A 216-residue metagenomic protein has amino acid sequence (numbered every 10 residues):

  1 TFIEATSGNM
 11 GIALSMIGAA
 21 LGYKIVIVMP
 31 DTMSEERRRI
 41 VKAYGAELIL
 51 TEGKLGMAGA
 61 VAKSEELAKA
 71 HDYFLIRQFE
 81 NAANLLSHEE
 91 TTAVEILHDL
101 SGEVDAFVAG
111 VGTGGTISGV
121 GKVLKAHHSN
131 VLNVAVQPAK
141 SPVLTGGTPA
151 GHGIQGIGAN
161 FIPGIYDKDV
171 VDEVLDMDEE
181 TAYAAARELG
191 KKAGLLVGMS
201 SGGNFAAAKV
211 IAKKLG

Functional and structural regions predicted by a protein language model:
T1-P30, E103-T116, L195-G203: A short, small-residue-rich loop immediately preceding and capping a beta-strand
I3, M10-L67, L144-I162: Active-site-proximal loop->helix
I12-K24, K42, G121-H128, A206-G216: Alpha-helix C-terminal capping segments
V28, T51, Q78, V134-V136: Generic beta-sheet signal
V61-A62, H71, A126-M199: Active-site/ligand-binding loops adjacent to catalytic centers
L67, F74-E80, L196-M199, G203-G216: Structural signature of the thiamine diphosphate
F74-G112, K122, K168, E180-L195: Active-site/ligand-binding-proximal alpha/beta "capping" segment
